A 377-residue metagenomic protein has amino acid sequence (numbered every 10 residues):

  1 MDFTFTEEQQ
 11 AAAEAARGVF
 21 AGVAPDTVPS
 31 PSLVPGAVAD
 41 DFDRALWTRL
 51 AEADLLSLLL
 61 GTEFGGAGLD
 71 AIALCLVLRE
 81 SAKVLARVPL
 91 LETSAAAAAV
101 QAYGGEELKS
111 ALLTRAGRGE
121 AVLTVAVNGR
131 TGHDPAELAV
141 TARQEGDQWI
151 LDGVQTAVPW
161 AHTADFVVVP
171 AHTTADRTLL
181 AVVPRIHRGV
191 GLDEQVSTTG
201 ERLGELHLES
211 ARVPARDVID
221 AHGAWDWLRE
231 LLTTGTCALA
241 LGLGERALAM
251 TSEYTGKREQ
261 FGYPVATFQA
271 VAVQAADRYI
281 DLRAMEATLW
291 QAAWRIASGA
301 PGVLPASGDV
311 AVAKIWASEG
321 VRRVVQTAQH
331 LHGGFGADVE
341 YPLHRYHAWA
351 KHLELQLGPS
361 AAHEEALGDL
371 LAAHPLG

Functional and structural regions predicted by a protein language model:
M1-R87, D369-G377: Amphipathic, small/basic residue-rich leader segments at the start of a protein or domain
D2, A13, G334-G377: Glycine-rich phosphate/cofactor-binding loops in nucleotide/flavin-utilizing enzymes
D2-E8, A12-E14, K83, V190-R283 (+1 more regions): Glycine-rich beta->alpha junctions and the first turn(s) of the following alpha-helix
A24-V38, S252, G256, Q260-Y263 (+3 more regions): C-terminal helix-coil-helix/basic helical segment that borders enzyme active sites and/or dimer interfaces and provides
R87-E107: N-terminal glycine-rich flavin-associated loop
G119-R130: A short, Trp-centered hydrophobic/proline-enriched beta-strand micro-motif
A126, V154-V190: A short core secondary-structure module
V140-R143: A structural signal for short hydrophobic beta-strand segments in well-ordered beta-sheet cores
